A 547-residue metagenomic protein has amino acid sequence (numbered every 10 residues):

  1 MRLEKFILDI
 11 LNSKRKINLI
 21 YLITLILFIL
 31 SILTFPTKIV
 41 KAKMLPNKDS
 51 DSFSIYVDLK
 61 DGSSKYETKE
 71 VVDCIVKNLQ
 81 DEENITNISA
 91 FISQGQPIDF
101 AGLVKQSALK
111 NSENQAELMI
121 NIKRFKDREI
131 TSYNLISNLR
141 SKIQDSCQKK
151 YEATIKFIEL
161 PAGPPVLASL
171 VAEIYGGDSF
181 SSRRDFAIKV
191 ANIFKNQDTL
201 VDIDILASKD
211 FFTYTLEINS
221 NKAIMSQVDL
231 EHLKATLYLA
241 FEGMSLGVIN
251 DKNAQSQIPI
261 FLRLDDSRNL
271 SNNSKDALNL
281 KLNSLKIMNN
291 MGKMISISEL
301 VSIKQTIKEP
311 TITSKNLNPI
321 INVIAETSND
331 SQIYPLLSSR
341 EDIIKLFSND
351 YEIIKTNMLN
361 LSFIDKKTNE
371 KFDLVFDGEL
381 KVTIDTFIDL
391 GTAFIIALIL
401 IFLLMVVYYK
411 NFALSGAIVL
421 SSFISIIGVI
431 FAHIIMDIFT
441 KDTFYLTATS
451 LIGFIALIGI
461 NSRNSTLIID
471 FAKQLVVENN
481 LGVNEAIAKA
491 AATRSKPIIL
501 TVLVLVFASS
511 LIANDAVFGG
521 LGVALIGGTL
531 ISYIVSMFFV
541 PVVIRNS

Functional and structural regions predicted by a protein language model:
M1-K43, A172: Signature of alpha-helical transmembrane segments and their immediate interfacial
L33, D51-D61, A101-D127, P161-F186 (+5 more regions): Short, hydrophobic beta-strand segments
K41-N121, S141, F180-T213: Extracytoplasmic/periplasmic
G62-V71, F100-A101, S107-N114, F125-N138 (+7 more regions): Solvent-exposed, non-transmembrane alpha-helical starts
E70-P165, K222-E242: Solvent-exposed, membrane-proximal periplasmic/extracellular interface segments of envelope transport and secretion
D178, S182-T327: Beta-strand-rich non-transmembrane domains
D342-I395, I487, V517: Juxtamembrane "pre-transmembrane" interface segments
L404-R494, L500-D515, G527, V535-F538: Hydrophobic transmembrane alpha-helices and their membrane-interface caps in long multi-pass transport proteins
